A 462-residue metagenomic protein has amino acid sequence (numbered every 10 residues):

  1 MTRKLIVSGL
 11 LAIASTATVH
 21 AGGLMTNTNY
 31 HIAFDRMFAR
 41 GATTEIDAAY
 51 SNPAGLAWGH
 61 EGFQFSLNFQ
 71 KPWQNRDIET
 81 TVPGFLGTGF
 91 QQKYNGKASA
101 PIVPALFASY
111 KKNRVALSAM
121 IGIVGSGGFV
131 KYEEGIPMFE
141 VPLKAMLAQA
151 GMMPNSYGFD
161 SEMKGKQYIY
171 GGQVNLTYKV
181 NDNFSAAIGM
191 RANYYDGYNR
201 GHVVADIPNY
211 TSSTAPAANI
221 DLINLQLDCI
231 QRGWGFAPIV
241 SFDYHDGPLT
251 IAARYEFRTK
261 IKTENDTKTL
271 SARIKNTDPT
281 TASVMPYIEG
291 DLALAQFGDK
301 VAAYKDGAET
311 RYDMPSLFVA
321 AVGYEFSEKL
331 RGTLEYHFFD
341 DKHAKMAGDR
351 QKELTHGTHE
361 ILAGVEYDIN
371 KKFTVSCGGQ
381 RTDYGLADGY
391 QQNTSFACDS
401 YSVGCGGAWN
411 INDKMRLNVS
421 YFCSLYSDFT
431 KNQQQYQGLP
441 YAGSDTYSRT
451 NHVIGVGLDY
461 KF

Functional and structural regions predicted by a protein language model:
M1-A21: Gram-negative bacterial Sec-dependent N-terminal signal peptides
T2-R3, S51, V174, V365: Residue-level micro-sites within transmembrane alpha helices that shape and flank functional polar/acidic positions
L11, F69-K71, Y421-C423: A broadly conserved detector of short glycine/acidic/proline-rich loop/turn motifs that flank catalytic sites and bind
S15-T16, Q64, S185, T430: Hydrophobic alpha-helical membrane context
T16-A17, F65, V204, Y384: Residues in and immediately flanking transmembrane alpha helices
A17-S126: N-terminal, post-signal peptide beta-strand-biased segments of exported outer-membrane/organellar beta-barrel and other
G22-A39, T43-T44, V103-P104, K111-F462: Outer-membrane beta-barrel porins/channels
